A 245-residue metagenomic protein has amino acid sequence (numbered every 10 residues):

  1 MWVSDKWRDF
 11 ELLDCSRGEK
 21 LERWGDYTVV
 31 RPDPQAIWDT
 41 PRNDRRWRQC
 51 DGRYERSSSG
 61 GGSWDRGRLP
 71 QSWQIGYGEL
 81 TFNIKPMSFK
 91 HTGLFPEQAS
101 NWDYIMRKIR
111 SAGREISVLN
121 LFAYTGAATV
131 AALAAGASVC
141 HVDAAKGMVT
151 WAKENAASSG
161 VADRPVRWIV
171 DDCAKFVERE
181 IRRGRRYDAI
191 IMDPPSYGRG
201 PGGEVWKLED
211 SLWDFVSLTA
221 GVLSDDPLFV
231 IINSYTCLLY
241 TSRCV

Functional and structural regions predicted by a protein language model:
R8-E22, V29-P96, D103: Non-catalytic substrate-recognition/targeting regions of SAM-dependent transferases
E115-L121: Conserved class I S-adenosyl-L-methionine
T125-G136: Conserved SAM-binding loop of SAM-dependent methyltransferases across substrates and taxa, primarily the Class I
S138-D143: Conserved SAM-binding motif I beta-strand of class I
K146-M148, V170-C173, Y187-L218: Mobile active-site "lid"/loop adjacent to the S-adenosyl-L-methionine
W151-R186: S-adenosyl-L-methionine
P227-N233: Conserved beta-strand signature within the Rossmann-like core of class I S-adenosyl-L-methionine
Y240-V245: Conserved small/polar residues in nucleotide/adenosyl-binding loops
